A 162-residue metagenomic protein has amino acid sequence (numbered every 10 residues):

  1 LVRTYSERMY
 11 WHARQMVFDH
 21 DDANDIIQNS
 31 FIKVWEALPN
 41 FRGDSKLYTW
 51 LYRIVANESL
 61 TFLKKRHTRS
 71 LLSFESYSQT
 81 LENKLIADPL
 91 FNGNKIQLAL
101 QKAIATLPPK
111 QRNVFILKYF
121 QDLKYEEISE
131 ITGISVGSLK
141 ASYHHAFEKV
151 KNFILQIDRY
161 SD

Functional and structural regions predicted by a protein language model:
V2-H20, A37, I104, F153-Q156: Amphipathic, Lys/Arg- and hydrophobic-enriched alpha-helical face
Y10-N29, V136, I157-D162: Short, charged helix-capping/linker segments at alpha-helix termini
W11, D25-I32, S45-N57: Structural recognition of an alpha-helix C-terminal capping motif at a helix-to-coil junction
Q15-F18, F31-K46, K65-H67: Sigma70-family region 2
F18, S70-S73, A99-Q101, T106 (+3 more regions): C-terminal edge and immediately downstream basic/flexible tail or linker adjoining helix-turn-helix-like DNA-binding
N40-R42, R53-S73: Arg/Lys-rich amphipathic alpha helix in sigma70-family domain 2
R69-G93: Internal acidic/polar
V114-K118: A short pre-motif secondary-structure segment
